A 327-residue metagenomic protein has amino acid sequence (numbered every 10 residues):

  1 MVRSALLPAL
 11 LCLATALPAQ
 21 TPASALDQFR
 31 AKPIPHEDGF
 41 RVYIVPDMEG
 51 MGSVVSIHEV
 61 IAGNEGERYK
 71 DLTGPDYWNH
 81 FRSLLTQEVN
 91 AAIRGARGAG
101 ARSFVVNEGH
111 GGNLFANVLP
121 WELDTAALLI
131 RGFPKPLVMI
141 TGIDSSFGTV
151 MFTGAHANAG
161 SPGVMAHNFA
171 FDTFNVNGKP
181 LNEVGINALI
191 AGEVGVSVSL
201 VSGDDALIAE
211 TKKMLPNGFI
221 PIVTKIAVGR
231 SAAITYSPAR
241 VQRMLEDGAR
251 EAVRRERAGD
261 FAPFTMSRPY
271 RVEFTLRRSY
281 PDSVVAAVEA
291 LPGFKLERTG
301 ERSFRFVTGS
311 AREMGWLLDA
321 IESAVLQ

Functional and structural regions predicted by a protein language model:
M1-V2: N-terminal secretory signal peptides that target proteins for export/translocation
A5-P18: Bacterial N-terminal signal peptides
P22-S24, Q28-F29, L72-N107, N113 (+2 more regions): Alpha/propeptide regions of enzymes that mature by internal proteolysis
S24-L26, G39-Y43, G52-V54, H58-L72 (+6 more regions): Active-site histidine-anchored catalytic micro-motif
L26-D38, F104, V241-Q327: C-terminal accessory domains and tails appended to enzymatic cores
M51-V54, D282-V284: Short, solvent-exposed loop/turn elements at domain surfaces
R94, P180-A286: Glycine-rich, Lys/Arg-enriched anion-binding loops that position phosphate/diphosphate groups for phosphoryl
